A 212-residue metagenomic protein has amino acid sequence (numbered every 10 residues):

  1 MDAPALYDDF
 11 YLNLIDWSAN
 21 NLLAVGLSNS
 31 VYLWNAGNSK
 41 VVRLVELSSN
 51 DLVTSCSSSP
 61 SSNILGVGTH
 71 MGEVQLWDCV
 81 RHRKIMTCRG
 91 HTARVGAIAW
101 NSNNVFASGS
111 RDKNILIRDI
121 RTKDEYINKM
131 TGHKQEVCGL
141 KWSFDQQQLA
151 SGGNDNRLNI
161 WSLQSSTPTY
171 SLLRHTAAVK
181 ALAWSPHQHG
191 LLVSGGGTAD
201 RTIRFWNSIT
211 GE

Functional and structural regions predicted by a protein language model:
A3-S28: Beta-strand-rich domains and repeat architectures in extracellular enzymes and scaffolds, especially beta-propellers
P4-D9, L47-V53, R89-V95, M130-V137 (+2 more regions): WD40/WD-repeat beta-propeller blade N-cap
L14-N20, C56-S62, G68, I98-N104 (+2 more regions): Loop/turn segments within WD40 beta-propeller blades
G26-S28, G68-M71, S108-D112, D145 (+2 more regions): Conserved strand-to-loop turn within each blade of WD40 beta-propeller repeats
V31-N35, V74-D78, I98, I115-D119 (+4 more regions): WD40-repeat beta-propellers
V42-L44, R83-M86, E125-N128, T167-Y170: A structural motif specific to WD40 beta-propellers
N156-E212: Structured C-terminal portions of repeat-based eukaryotic scaffold domains
